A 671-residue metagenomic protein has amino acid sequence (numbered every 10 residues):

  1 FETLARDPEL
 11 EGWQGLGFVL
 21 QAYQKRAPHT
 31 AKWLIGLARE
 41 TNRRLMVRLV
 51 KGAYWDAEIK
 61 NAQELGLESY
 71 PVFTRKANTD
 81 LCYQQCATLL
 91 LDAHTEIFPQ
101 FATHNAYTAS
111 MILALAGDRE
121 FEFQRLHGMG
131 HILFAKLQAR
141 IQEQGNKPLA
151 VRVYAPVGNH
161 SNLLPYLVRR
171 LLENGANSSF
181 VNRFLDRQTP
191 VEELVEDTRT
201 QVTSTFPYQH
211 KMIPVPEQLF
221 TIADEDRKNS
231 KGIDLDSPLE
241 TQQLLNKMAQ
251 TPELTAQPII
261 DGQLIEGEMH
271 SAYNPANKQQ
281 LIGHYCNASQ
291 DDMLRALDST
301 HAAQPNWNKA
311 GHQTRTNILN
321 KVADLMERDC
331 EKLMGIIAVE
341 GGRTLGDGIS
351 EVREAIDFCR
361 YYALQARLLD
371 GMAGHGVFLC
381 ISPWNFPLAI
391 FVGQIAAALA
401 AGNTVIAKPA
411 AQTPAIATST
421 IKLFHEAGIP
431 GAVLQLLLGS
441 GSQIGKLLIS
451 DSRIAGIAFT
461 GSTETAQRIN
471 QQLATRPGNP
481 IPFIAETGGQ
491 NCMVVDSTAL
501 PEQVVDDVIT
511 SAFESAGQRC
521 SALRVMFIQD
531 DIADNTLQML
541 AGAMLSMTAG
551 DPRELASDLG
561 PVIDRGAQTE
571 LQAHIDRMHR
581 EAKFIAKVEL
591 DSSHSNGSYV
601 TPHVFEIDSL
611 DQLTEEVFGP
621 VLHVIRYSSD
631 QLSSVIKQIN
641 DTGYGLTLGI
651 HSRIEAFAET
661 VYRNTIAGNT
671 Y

Functional and structural regions predicted by a protein language model:
F1-K228: Positively charged, amphipathic and often flexible ligand-engagement surfaces
A5-P8, A38, G175, Q304 (+18 more regions): Structural signal for hydrophobic packing residues in well-ordered secondary-structure cores of soluble enzyme domains
E120-F123, V168-N182, R187-V191, A276-H284 (+9 more regions): Conserved C-terminal structural/oligomerization subdomain of aldehyde/semialdehyde dehydrogenase
N177, N182, D186-H284, A302: Hydrophobic face of amphipathic alpha-helices that form TPR/SEL1-like repeat modules and related alpha-solenoid
G267, Y273, Q279-L369: Glycine-rich loop-to-alpha-helix module at the N-terminal edge of alpha/beta enzyme cores
Q279, T300, R315, I337 (+10 more regions): Residue-level signal for inorganic ion chemistry
A338, C359, L364-V505: Rossmann-like NAD(P) dinucleotide-binding subdomain of oxidoreductase/dehydrogenase enzymes
E426-G428, S450-D451, G456, E464-D608 (+3 more regions): ALDH superfamily catalytic-core signature
